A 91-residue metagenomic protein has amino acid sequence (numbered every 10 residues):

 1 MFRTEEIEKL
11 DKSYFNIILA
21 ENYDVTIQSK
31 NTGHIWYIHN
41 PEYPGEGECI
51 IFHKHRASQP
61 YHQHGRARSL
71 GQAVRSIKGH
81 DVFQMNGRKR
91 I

Functional and structural regions predicted by a protein language model:
M1-G33, S58-Q59: Negatively charged, low-complexity tracts enriched in Asp/Glu with abundant Ser/Thr
M1-I7, H53-I91: Mixed-charge, Lys/Arg-enriched low-complexity segments
I17, V25-I27, I50, V74 (+1 more regions): Extended aliphatic helical segments
T32-H62: Short aromatic-glycine-(Arg/Gly/Cys) micro-motifs in beta-strand/loop hairpins
